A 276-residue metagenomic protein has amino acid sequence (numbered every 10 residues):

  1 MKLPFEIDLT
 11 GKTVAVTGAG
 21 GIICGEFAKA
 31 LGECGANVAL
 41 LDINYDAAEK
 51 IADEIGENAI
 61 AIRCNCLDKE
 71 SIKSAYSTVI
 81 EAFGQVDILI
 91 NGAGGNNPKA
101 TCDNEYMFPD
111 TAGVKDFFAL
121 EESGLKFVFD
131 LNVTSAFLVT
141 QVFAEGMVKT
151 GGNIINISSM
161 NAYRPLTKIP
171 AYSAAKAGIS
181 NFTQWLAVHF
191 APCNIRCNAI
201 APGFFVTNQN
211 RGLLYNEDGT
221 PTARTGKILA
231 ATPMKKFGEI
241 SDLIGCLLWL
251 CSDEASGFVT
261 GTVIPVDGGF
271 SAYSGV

Functional and structural regions predicted by a protein language model:
F5-A39: Canonical Rossmann dinucleotide-binding motif of NAD(H)/NADP(H)-dependent dehydrogenases/reductases, specifically
K73, N96-K126, E145, K168-A171: Conserved mid-core segment of classical short-chain dehydrogenase/reductases
P109-F137, I155, I179, M234: Catalytic Tyr-X3-Lys loop
T140, A175: Active-site helix of classical SDR
G151, A191, R196, F258-T260: Short, small/polar-rich loop/turn modules that mediate ligand/substrate recognition or access, typified
S159: Residue(s) in the substrate-gating loop at a strand-loop-helix junction that position the organic substrate next
P165-S173, W185, L213: Active-site loop-to-helix junction immediately N-terminal to the catalytic Tyr of the SDR YXXXK motif in Rossmann-fold
K236-V266, S271: C-terminal substrate-recognition "lid" of short-chain dehydrogenase/reductases
